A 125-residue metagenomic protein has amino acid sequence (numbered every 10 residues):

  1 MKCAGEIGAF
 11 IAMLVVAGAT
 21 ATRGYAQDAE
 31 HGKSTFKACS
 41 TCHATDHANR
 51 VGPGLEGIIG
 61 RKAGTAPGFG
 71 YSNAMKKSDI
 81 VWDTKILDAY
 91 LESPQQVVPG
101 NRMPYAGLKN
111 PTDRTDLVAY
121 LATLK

Functional and structural regions predicted by a protein language model:
M1-I11: Bacterial N-terminal signal peptides that target proteins for export
V15-G24: C-terminal segment of classical bacterial N-terminal signal peptides
Q27-R50, L55: Sequence/structural segment immediately N-terminal to covalent heme-attachment motifs in c-type and related
E30, N49, K77, V81 (+1 more regions): Soluble non-cytosolic domains of exported or imported proteins
K37-H47, G60, E92-Q96, A122-K125: Sec-exported extracytoplasmic/periplasmic mature domains
G52-N73, E92: Solvent-exposed helix-loop boundary motif
P67-D88: Short Fe-S-cluster ligation motifs
D83-K125: C-terminal capping alpha-helices of c-type cytochrome domains
